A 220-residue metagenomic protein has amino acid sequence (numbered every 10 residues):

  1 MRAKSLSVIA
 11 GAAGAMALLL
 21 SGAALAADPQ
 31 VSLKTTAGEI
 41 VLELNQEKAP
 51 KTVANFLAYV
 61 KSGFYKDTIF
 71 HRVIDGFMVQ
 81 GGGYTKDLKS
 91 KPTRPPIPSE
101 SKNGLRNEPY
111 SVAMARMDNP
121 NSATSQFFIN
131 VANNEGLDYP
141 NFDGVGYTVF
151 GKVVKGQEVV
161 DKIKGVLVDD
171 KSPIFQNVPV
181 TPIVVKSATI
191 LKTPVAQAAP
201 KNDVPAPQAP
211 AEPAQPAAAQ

Functional and structural regions predicted by a protein language model:
R2-G11, L18-Q220: Cyclophilin-like peptidyl-prolyl cis-trans isomerases
